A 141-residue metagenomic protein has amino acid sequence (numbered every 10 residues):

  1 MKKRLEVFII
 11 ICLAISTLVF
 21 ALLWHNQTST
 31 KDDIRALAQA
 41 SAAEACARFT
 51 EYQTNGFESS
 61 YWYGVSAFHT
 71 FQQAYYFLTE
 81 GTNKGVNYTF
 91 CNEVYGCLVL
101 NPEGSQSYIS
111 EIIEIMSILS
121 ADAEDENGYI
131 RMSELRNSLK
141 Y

Functional and structural regions predicted by a protein language model:
M1-S16: N-terminal Sec-pathway targeting helices
S16-L37: Transmembrane signal-anchor/signal-peptide helices with a preference for the extracytoplasmic
I34-V99, I112, M116-S120, N127-E134: Alpha-helical segments in soluble extracytoplasmic regions
N137-Y141: Short acidic DE-rich linear segments
